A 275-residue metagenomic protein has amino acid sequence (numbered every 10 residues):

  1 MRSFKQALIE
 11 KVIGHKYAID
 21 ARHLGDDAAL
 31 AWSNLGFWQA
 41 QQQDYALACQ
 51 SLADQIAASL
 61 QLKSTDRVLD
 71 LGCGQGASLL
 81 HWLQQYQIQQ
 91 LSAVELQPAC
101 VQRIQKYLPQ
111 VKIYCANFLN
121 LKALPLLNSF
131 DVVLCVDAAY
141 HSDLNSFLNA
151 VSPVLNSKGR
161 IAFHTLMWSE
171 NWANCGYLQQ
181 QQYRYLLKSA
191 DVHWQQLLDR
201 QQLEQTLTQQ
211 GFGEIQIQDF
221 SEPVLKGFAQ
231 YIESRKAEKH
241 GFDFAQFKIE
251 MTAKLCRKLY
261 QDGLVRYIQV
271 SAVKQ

Functional and structural regions predicted by a protein language model:
M1-W38: N-terminal, positively charged/glycine-rich alpha-helical extensions of SAM-dependent methyltransferases
L47-S64: Conserved alpha-helix/loop element of class I SAM-dependent methyltransferases that forms part of the SAM/SAH-binding
L69, C73-N120: Class I SAM-dependent methyltransferase SAM/SAH-binding core
A123-V133: A short acidic, Gly/Pro-enriched loop at the edge of an enzyme's catalytic core that lines a small-molecule cofactor
S146-R160: A short glycine-rich, Lys/Arg-flanked "PGG" loop and its adjoining helix->strand segment in the class I
A162-L186: Conserved class I S-adenosyl-L-methionine
L186-Q201: Acceptor-substrate binding/catalytic loop of class I
Q216-Q275: Conserved Class I S-adenosyl-L-methionine
